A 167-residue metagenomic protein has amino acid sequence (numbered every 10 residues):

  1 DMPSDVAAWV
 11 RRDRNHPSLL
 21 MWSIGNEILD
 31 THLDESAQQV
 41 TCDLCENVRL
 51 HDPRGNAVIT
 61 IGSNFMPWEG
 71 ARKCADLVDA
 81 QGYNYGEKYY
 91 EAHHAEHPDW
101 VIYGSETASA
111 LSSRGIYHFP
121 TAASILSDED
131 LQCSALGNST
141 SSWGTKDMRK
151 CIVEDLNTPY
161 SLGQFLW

Functional and structural regions predicted by a protein language model:
D1, A80-Y85, V101-T107: Short hydrophobic/aromatic-enriched beta-strand-loop microsegments
D1, H32-S36, E69, A80 (+1 more regions): Alpha-helix capping and helix-loop boundary segments enriched in small/acidic/polar residues
D1-R11, N64-R72, E87-A92, K150-C151: Alpha-helical scaffolding within the catalytic cores of extracellular/periplasmic polymer-degrading hydrolases
D1-S18, I28, C42, E46 (+2 more regions): N-terminal catalytic cores of secreted or lumenal carbohydrate-active enzymes
V6-E35, T60, M66-G70: Active-site groove signature of glycoside hydrolases
L20-W22, E35, T41-G62, K73-A75 (+1 more regions): Substrate-binding clefts and catalytic carboxylate motifs of secreted carbohydrate-active enzymes
N26-D30, F65-W68, G86-Y89, A108-L111: Solvent-exposed loop/turn segments at secondary-structure junctions within structured extracellular/periplasmic domains
